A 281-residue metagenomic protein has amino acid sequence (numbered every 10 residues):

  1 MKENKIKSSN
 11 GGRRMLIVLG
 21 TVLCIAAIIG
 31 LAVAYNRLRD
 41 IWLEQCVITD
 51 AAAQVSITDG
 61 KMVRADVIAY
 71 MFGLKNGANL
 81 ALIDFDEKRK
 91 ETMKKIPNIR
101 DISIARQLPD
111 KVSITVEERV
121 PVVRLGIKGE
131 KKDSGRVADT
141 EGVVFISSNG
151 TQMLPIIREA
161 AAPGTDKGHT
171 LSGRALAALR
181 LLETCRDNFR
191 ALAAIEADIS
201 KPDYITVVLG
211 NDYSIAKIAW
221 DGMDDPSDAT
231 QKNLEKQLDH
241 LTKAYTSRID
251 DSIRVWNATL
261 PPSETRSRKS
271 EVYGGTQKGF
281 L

Functional and structural regions predicted by a protein language model:
M1-V55, D66, Y70-E91, R100-L281: Charged, solvent-exposed interaction patches on well-folded alpha/beta domains that mediate macromolecular contacts
G60: Conserved glycine-rich "GG(E/T)P / GGGxP" loop and the immediately following alpha-helix in the radical SAM core
